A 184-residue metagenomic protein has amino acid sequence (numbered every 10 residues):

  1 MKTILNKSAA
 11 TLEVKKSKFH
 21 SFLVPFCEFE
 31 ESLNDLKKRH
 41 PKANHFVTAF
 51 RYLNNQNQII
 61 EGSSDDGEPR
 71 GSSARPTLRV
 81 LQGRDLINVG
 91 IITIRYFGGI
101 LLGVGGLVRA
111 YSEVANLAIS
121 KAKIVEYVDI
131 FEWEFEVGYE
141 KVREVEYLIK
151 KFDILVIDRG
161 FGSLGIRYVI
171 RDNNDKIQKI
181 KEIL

Functional and structural regions predicted by a protein language model:
M1-S72, R159: C-terminal regulatory domains involved in ligand/effector binding and gene-expression control
F46-T48, K123-E132, R159-G162: Interdomain boundary/hinge elements
I87-G98: Glycine- and acidic-rich phosphate- and metal-coordinating loops
V104-L107, Y111-I130: Long, charge-dense
V125-Y139, R167-Y168: Short glycine-/aliphatic-rich beta-strand segments at the starts of folded cytosolic domains
V137-L155: Short amphipathic alpha-helix segments
I170-I177: Terminal, non-globular segments
